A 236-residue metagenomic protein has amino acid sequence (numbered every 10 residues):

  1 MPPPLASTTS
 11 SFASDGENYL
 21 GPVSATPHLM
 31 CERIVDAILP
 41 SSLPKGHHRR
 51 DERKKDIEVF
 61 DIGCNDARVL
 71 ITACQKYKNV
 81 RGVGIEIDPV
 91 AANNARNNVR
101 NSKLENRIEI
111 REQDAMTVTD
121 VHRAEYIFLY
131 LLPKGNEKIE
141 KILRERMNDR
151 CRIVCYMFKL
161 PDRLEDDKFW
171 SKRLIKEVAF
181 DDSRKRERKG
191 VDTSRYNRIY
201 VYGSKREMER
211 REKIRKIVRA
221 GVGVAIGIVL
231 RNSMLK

Functional and structural regions predicted by a protein language model:
M1-G46, R53, I57: S-adenosyl-L-methionine
D56-N65: Conserved class I S-adenosyl-L-methionine
R68-K78: Conserved SAM-binding loop of SAM-dependent methyltransferases across substrates and taxa, primarily the Class I
D88: Conserved SAM/SAH-binding beta-strand->alpha-helix loop
A95: Conserved SAM-binding loop
K103-D114: Conserved SAM-binding strand-loop segment of SAM-dependent methyltransferases
G135-E207: C-terminal substrate-binding/active-site "lid" region of AdoMet-derived donor-dependent transferases
I228-K236: Short hydrophobic alpha-helical membrane-entry/anchor segments
